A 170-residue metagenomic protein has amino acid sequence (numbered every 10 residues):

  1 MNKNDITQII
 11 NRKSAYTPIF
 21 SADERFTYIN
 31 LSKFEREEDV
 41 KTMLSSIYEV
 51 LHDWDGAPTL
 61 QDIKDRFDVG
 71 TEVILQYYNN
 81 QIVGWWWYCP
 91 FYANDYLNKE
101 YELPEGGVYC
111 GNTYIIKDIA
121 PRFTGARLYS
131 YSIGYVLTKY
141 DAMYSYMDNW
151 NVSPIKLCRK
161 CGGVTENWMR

Functional and structural regions predicted by a protein language model:
M1-W54, P58-D62: Acyl-donor-binding surface of acyltransferase catalytic domains
K13, Y77-Q81, N149: Short, flexible beta-strand-to-coil junctions
H52-T113, K117: A conserved beta-strand-loop-helix scaffold within acyl/acetyltransferase catalytic domains
V73, A142-Y144, V164: Beta-sheet entry/capping signal
F91, C110-T113, D148-W150, W168-R170: An acidic- and aromatic-residue-enriched active-site/binding cleft used to recognize and process polar
G111-I115, P121-L137, I155-K160: Conserved acetyl-CoA-binding loop-helix of GNAT-fold acetyltransferases
L137-D148: Conserved GNAT acetyl-CoA-binding A-motif
N149-W168: Conserved active-site alpha-helix within GNAT-family acetyltransferase domains
